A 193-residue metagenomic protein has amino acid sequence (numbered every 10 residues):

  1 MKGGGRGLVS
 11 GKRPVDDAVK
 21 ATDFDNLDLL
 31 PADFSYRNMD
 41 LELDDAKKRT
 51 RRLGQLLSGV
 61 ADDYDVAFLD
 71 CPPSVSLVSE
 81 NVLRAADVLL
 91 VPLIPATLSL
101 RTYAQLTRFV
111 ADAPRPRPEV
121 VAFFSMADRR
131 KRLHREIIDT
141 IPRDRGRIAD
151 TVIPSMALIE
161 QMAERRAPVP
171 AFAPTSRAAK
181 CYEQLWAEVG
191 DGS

Functional and structural regions predicted by a protein language model:
M1-S193: P-loop NTP-binding core
